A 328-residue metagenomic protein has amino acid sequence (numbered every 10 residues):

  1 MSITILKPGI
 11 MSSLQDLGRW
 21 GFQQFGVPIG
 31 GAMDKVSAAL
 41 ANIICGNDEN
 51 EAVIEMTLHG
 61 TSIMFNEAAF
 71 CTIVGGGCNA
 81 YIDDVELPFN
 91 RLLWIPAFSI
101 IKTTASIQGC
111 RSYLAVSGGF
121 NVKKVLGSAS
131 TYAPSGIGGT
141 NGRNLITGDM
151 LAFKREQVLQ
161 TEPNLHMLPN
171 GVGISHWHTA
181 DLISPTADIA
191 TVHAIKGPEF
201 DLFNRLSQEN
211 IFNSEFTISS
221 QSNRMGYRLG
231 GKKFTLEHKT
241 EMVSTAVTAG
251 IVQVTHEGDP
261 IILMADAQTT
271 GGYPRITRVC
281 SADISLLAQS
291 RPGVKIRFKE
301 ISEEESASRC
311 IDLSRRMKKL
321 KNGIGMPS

Functional and structural regions predicted by a protein language model:
M1-S328: Conserved "landmark" site that anchors the functional core of diverse proteins
